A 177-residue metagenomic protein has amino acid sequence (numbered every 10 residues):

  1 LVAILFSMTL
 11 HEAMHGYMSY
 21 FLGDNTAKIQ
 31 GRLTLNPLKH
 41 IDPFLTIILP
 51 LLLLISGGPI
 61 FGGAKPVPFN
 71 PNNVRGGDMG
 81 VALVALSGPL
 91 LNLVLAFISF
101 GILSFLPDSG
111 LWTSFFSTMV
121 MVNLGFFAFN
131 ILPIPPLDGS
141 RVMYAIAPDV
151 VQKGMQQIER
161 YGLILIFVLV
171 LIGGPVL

Functional and structural regions predicted by a protein language model:
L1-L177: Hydrophobic transmembrane alpha-helices and their immediate loop junctions in multi-pass integral membrane proteins
